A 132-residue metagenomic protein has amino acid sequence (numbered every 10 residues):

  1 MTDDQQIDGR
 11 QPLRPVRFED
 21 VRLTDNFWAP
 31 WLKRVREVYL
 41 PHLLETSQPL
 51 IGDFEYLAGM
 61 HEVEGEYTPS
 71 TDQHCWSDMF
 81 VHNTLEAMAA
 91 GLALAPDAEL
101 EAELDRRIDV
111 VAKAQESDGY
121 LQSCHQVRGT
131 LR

Functional and structural regions predicted by a protein language model:
M1-R132: Glycan-recognition and catalytic cores of secretory/periplasmic carbohydrate-active enzymes
